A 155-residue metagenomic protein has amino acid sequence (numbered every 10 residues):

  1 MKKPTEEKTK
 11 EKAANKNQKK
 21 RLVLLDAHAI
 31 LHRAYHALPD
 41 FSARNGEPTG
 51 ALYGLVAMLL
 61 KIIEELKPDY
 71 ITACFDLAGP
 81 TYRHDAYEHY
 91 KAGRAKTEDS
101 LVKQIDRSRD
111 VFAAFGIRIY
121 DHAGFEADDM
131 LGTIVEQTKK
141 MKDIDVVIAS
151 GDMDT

Functional and structural regions predicted by a protein language model:
K2-A149, M153-T155: Noncatalytic, basic helical substrate-engagement surface that gates or grips nucleic-acid strands
